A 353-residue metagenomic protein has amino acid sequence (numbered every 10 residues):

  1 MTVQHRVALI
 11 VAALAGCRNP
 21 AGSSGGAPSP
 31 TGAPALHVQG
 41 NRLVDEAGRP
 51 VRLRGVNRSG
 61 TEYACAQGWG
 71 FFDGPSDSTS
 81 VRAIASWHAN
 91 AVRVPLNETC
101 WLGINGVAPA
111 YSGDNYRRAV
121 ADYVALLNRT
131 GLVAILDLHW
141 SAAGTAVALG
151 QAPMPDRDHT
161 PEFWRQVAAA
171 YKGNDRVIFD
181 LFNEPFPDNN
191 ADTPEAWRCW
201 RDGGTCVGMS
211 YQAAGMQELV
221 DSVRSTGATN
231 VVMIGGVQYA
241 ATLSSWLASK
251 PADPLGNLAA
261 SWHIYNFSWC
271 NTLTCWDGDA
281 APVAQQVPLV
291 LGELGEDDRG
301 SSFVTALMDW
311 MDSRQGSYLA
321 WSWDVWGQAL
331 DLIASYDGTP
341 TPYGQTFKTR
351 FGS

Functional and structural regions predicted by a protein language model:
M1, V7-T31: Ser/Thr-rich, Pro/Gly/Ala-heavy low-complexity intrinsically disordered linkers and tails of secreted extracellular
G26-A91, T346, R350: N-terminal carbohydrate-binding accessory modules
A35, D73, A152-I178, F182-V325 (+1 more regions): Extracellular glycoside hydrolase catalytic/binding regions
V56-S78, L102-S112, A152, N266-W269: Acidic/histidine-rich helix-loop elements that form or flank divalent-metal/phosphate-binding sites at the catalytic
N57, L96-E98, L138-W140, N183 (+1 more regions): A mature extracytoplasmic/lumenal domain signature
D73-A142, R157, V223-R224, V304-Q315: Aromatic-lined substrate-binding rim segments of carbohydrate-active enzymes
L149: Short acidic-hydrophobic catalytic motif
